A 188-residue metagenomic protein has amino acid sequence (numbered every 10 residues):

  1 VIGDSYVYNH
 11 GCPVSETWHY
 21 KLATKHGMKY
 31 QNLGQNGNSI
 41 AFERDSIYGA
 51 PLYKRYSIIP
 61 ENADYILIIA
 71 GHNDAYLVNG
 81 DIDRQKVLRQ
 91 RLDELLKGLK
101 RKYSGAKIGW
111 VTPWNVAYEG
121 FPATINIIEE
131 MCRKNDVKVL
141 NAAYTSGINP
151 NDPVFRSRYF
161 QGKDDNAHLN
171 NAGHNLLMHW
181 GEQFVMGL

Functional and structural regions predicted by a protein language model:
I2-G3, V111: Short hydrophobic segments within beta-strands
Y6-K86, Q90, E119: Conserved SGNH/GDSL esterase-like catalytic core that processes O-acyl groups on lipids and polysaccharides
W18, R55, L88-L95, L99 (+1 more regions): A general structural detector for well-ordered alpha-helical segments in enzyme core domains, enriched
K29, A106-K107, K138: Proline-centered loop/turn at the N-terminus of a beta-strand
K54-N62, K100-K102, M186-L188: Surface-exposed acidic, glycine-flexible loop patches that form ligand/cofactor-binding and adhesion interfaces
I69-N73, L96-E129: Active-site segments of SGNH/GDSL-like serine hydrolases that catalyze O-acetyl group transfer/hydrolysis on lipids
N115-L188: Catalytic His-Asp segment of secreted/periplasmic serine-dependent ester chemistry enzymes
